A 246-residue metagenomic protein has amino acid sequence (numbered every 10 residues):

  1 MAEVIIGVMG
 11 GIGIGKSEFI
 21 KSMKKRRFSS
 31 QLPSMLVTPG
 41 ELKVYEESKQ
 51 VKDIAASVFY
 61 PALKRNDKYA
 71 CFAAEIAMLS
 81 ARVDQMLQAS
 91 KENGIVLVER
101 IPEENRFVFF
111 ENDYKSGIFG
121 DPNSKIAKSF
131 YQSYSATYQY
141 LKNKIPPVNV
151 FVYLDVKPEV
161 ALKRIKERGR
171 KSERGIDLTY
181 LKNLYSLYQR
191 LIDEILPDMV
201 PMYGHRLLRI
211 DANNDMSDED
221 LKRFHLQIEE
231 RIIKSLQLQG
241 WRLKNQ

Functional and structural regions predicted by a protein language model:
V8: Hydrophobic anchor at the beta1->P-loop junction of P-loop NTPases
G11: P-loop (Walker A) phosphate-binding loop of NTP-binding proteins
I14: ATP-binding Walker
S17: Walker A/P-loop
K25-A77, A81: Conserved substrate/cofactor phosphate-moiety recognition/catalytic segment in nucleotide-dependent phosphotransferases
F107-Q189: A glycine- and Lys/Arg-enriched "phosphate-lid" helix/loop adjacent to the NTP-binding pocket of small-molecule kinases
L162-Q246: NTP-dependent small-molecule kinase module
